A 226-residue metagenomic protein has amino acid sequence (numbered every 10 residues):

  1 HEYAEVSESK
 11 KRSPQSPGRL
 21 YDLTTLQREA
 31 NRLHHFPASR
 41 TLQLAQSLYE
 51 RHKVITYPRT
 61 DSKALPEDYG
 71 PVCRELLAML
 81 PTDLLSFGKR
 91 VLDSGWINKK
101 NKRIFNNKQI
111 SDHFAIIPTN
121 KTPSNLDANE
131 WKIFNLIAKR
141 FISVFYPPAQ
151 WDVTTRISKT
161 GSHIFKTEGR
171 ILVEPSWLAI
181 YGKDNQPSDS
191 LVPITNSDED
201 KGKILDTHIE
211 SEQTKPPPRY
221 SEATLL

Functional and structural regions predicted by a protein language model:
H1-L42, Q46, E50, A78 (+3 more regions): Long, highly charged, low-complexity internal segments
L23-T25, Y57-R59, E67, D112 (+2 more regions): Generic structural "secondary-structure junction" signal
F36-K99, F105: Extended, well-ordered alpha-helical scaffold/bundle regions in very large, multi-domain proteins
T56-Y57, P118, S124-N125, E210-S211: Short small-residue beta-strand/loop micro-motif enriched in glycine and branched aliphatics
R59, P118-N120, T160, G169: Flexible glycine-/small-residue-rich
T60-S62, K121, P147-W151: Short capping/connector residues at structural and topological boundaries
D61-A64, P123, I171-L172: Conserved nucleotide-binding/hydrolysis micro-motifs of P-loop NTPases
G95-N125: Acidic, turn-prone loop/beta-hairpin segments
